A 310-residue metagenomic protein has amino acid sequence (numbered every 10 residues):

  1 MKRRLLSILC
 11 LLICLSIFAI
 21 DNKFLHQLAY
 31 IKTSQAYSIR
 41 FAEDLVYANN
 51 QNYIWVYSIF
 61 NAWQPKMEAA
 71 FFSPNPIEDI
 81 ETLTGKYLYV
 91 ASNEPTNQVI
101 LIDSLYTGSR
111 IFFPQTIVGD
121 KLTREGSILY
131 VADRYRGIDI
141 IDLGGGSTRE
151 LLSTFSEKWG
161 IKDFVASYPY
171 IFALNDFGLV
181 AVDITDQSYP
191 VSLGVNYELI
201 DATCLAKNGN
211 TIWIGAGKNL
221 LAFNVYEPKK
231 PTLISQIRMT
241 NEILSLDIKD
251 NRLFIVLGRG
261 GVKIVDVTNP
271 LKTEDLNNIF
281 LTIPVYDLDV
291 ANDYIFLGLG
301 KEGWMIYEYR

Functional and structural regions predicted by a protein language model:
R4-L15: Sec-dependent N-terminal signal peptides
I17-R310: Feature marking well-ordered beta-strand scaffolds used for ligand recognition
